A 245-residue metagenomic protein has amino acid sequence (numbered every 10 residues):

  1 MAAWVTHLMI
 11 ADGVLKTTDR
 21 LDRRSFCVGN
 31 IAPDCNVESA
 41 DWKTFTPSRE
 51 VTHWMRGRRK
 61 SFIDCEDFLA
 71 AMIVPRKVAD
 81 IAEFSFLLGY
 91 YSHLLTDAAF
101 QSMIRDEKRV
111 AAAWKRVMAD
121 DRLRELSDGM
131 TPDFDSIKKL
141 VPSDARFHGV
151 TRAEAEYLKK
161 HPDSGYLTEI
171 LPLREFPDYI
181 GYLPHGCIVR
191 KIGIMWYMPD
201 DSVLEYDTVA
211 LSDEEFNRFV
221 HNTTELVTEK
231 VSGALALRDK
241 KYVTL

Functional and structural regions predicted by a protein language model:
M1-L245: N-terminal leader/auxiliary helical segments
